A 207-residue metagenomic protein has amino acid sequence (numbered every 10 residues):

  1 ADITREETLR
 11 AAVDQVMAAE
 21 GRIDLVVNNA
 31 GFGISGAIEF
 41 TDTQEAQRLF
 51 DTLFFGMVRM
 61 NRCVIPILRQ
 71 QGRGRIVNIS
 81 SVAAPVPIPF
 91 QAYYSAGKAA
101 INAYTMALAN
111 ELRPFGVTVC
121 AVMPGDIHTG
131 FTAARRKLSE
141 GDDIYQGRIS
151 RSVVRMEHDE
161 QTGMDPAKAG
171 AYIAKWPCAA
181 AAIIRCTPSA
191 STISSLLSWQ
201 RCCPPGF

Functional and structural regions predicted by a protein language model:
A1-A11, T43: The beta1-alpha1 cofactor-binding region of Rossmann-like NAD(H)/NADP(H)-dependent oxidoreductases
E7-G21: Conserved amphipathic alpha-helix within the SDR
A37-I38, D42-Q47: Substrate-binding pocket helix/loop in short-chain dehydrogenase/reductase
N61, G97: Active-site helix of classical SDR
S81: Residue(s) in the substrate-gating loop at a strand-loop-helix junction that position the organic substrate next
V86, A107-V117: Active-site-adjacent segment of SDR/Rossmann-fold oxidoreductases
R113-Q161: C-terminal beta-strand-loop-alpha-helix "lid" module of Rossmann-like NAD(P)-dependent dehydrogenases
